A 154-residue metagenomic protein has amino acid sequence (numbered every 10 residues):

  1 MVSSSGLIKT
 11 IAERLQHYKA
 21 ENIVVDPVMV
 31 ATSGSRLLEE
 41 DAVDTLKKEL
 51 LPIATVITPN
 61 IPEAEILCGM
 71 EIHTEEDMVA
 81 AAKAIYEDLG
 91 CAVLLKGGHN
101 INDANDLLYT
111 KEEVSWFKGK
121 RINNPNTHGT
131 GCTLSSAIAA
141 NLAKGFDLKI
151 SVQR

Functional and structural regions predicted by a protein language model:
M1-P52: Glycine/small-residue-rich loop that forms an oxyanion/phosphate-binding "nest" at active or ligand-binding sites
S3-I11, A42, L46, T74-A81 (+4 more regions): General structural feature for long, well-ordered alpha-helical segments within catalytic domains of soluble enzymes
H17-Y18, E87-D88, K144: Alpha-helix C-cap/termination motif
M29-A31, G97-H99, R121-N123: Glycine-rich beta-alpha junction loops
E40-V114: Conserved phosphate/ATP/ADP-binding segment of small-molecule kinases
I66, N124-L148, V152: Short, small-residue alpha-helix embedded
K111-N123: Glycine/charged-rich beta-loop-alpha catalytic/anionic-binding loops adjacent to active sites
